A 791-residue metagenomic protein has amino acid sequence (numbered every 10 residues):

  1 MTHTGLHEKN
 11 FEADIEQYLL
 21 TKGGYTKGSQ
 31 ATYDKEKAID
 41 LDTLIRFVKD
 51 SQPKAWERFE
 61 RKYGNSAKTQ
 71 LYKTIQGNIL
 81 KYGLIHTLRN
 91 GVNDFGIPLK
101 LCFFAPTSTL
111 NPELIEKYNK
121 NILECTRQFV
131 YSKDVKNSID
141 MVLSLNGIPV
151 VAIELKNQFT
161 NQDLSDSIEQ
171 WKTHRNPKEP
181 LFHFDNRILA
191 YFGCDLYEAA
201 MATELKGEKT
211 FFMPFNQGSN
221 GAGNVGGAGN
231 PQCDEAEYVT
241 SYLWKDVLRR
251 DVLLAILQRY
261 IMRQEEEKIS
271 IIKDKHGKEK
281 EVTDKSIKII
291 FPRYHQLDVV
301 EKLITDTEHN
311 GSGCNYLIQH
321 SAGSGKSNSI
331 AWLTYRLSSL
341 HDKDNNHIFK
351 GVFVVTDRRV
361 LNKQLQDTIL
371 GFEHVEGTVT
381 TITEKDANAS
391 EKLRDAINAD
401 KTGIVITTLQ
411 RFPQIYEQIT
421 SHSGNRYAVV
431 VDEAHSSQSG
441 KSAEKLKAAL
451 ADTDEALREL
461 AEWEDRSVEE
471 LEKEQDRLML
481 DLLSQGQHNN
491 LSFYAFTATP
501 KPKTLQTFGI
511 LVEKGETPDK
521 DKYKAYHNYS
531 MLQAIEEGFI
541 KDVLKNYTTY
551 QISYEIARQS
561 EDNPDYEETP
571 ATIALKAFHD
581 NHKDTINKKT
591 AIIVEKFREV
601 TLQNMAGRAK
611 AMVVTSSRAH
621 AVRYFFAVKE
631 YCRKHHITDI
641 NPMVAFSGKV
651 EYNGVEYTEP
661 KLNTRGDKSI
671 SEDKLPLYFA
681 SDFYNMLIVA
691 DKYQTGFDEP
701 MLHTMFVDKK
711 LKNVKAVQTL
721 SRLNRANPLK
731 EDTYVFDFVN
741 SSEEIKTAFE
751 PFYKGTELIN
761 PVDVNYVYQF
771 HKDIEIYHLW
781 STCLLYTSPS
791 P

Functional and structural regions predicted by a protein language model:
T2-G351, V360, Q364-V375, G424-R426 (+3 more regions): ATP-dependent helicase/translocase motor core
H374-R411: Inter-Walker segment of RecA-like/P-loop motor cores
I404-A428, S439-G440, E444, D476-M479 (+1 more regions): Conserved RecA-like ASCE ATPase "motif II neighborhood" in helicase/translocase motors
A443-E537: Post-DEXD/H (motif II) to motif III coupling segment of the RecA-like Helicase ATP-binding lobe
L505-R608, F625: Interdomain helical connector at the RecA1-RecA2 junction of SF1/SF2 helicase-like NTPases
K576-L687: Conserved C-terminal RecA-like helicase domain
R725-K746: Conserved segment of the helicase C-terminal RecA-like domain
Y786-P791: Conserved small/polar residues in nucleotide/adenosyl-binding loops
